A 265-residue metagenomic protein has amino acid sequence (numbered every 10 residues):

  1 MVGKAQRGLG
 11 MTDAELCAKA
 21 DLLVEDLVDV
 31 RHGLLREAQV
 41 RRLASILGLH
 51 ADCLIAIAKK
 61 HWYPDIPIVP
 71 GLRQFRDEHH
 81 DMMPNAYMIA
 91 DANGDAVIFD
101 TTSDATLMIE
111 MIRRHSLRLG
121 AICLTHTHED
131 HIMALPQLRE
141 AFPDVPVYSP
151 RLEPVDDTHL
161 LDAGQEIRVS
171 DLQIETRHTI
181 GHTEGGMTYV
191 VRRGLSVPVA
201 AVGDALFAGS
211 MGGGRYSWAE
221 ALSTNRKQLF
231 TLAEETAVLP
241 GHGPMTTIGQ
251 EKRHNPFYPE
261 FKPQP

Functional and structural regions predicted by a protein language model:
M1-L9: A short, Lys/Arg-rich alpha-helix, primarily the initiator
G8-D26: Short alpha-helical DNA-recognition segment
L35, D104-Q173, V197, F261: Active-site HxH/HxHxD metal-binding segment of metal-dependent hydrolases
A38-C53: DNA major-groove recognition helix of helix-turn-helix/homeodomain DNA-binding modules
P64-H115, Y189-G203, G209: Conserved beta-strand hairpin/beta-sheet module of binuclear metal-dependent hydrolase folds, prominently
M88, E166-G194: Core dinuclear metal-dependent hydrolase active-site scaffold
I98-T101, R118-H128, L135, P146-R151 (+4 more regions): Active-site neighborhood of phospho(di)ester-bond hydrolases with catalytic His/Asp-centered motifs
E184-P265: Metallo-beta-lactamase
